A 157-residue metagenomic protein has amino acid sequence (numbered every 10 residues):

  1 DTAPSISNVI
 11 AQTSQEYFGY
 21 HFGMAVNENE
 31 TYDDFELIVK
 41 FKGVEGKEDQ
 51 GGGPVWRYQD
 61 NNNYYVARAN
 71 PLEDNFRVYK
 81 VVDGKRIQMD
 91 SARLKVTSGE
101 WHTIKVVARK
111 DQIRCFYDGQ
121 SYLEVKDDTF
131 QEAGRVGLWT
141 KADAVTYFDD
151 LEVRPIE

Functional and structural regions predicted by a protein language model:
D1-S7, D74-F76, R86, I113 (+1 more regions): Hydrophobic residues embedded in beta-strands of well-ordered beta-sheets
I10-R77, V81: Secretory/extracellular carbohydrate-interaction modules and structurally similar beta-sandwich "look-alikes"
F22-E30, D90-V96, L138: Beta-strand-rich interaction surfaces with strong enrichment in secreted/lumenal proteins
L37-V39, E100-C115: Short tryptophan-centered beta-strand motifs in secreted/extracellular beta-sheet-rich domains of glycan-recognition
K40-V44, V107-R109, K141, R154: Solvent-exposed residues in well-ordered beta-strands and their adjoining turns, especially edge/terminal strands
V82-T103: Short, aromatic/His-centered strand-loop micro-motif at the edge of beta-sheets
F116-R135: Short, solvent-exposed beta-strand-to-loop segments that form ligand-recognition rims of beta-rich domains
F130-E157: Ligand-recognition surfaces built from glycine- and aromatic
